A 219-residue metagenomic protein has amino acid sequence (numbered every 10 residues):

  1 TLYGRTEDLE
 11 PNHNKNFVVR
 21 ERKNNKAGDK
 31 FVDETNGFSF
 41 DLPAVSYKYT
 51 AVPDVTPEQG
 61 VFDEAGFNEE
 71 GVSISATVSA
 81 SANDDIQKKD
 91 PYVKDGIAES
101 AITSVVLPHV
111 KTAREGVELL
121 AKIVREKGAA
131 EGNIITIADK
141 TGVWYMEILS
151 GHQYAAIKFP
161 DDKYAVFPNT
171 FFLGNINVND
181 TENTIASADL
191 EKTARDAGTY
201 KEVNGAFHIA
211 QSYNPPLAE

Functional and structural regions predicted by a protein language model:
T1-A98, L119-E219: A contiguous strand-loop segment
K88-Y92, A101-V110: Second-shell loop/turn segments in exported
